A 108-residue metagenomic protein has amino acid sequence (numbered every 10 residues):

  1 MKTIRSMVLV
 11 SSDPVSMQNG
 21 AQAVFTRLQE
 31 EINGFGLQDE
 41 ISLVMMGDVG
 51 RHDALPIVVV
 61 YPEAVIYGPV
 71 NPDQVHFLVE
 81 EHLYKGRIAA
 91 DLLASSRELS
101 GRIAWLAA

Functional and structural regions predicted by a protein language model:
M1-A108: Feature of Fe-S/electron-transfer and energy-metabolism proteins that preferentially highlights extended coupling
